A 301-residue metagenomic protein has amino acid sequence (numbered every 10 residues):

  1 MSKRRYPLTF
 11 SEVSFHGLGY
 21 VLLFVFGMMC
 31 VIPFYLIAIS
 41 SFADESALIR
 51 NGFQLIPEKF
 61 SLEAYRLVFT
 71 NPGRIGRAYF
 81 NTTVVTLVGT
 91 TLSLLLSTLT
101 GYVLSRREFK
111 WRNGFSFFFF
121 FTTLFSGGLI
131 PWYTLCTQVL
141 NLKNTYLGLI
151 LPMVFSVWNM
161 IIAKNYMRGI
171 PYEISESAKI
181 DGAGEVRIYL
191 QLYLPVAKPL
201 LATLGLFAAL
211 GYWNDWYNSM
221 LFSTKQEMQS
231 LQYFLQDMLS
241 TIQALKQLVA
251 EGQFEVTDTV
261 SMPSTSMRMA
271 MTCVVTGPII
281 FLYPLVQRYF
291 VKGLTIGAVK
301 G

Functional and structural regions predicted by a protein language model:
S2-G301: A hydrophobic, multi-pass inner-membrane permease signature
